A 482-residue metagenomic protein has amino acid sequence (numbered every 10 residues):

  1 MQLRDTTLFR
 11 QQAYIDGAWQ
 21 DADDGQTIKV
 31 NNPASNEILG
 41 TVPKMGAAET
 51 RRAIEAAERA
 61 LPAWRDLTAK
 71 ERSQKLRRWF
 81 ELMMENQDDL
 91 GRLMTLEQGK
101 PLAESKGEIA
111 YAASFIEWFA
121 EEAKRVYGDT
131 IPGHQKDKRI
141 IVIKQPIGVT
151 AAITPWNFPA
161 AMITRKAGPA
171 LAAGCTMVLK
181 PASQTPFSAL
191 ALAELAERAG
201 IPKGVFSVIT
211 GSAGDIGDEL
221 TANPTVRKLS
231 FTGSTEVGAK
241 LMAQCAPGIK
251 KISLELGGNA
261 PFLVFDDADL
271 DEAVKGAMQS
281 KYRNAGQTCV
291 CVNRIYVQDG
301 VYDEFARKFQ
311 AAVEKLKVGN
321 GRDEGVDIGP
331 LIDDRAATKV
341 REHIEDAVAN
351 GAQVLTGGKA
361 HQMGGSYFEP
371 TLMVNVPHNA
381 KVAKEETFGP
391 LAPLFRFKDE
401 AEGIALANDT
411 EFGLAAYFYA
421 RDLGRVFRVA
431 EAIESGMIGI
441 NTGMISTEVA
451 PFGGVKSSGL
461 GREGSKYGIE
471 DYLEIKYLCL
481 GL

Functional and structural regions predicted by a protein language model:
M1-A34: Hydrophobic face of amphipathic alpha-helices that form TPR/SEL1-like repeat modules and related alpha-solenoid
N36, R72, M94, I116 (+9 more regions): Residue-level signal for inorganic ion chemistry
E37-T41, V226, L263, K317 (+4 more regions): Conserved C-terminal structural/oligomerization subdomain of aldehyde/semialdehyde dehydrogenase
E37-V126, D137: Glycine-rich loop-to-alpha-helix module at the N-terminal edge of alpha/beta enzyme cores
L39-M45, A60-D66, A152, F262-F265 (+5 more regions): Short, well-ordered beta-strand elements within core beta-sheets of diverse protein domains
G128-E272, F397: Rossmann-like NAD(P) dinucleotide-binding subdomain of oxidoreductase/dehydrogenase enzymes
T176-V178, V354, M437: A short hydrophobic/small-residue beta-strand
E236-P377, I440: ALDH superfamily catalytic-core signature
